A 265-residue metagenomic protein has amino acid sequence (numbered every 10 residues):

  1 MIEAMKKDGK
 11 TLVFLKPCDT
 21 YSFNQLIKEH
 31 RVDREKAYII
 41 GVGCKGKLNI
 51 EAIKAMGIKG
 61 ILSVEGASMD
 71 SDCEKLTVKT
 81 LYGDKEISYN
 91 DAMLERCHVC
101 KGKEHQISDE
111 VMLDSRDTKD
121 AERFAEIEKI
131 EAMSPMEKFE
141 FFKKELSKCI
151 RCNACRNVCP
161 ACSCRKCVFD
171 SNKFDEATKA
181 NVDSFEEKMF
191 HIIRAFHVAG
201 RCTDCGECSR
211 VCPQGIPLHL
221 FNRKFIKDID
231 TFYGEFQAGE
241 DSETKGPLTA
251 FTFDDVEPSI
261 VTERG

Functional and structural regions predicted by a protein language model:
M1-F142: Iron-sulfur-associated redox domains of electron-transfer enzymes in respiratory and anaerobic energy metabolism
V13-K16, C149, V211: Active-site-adjacent beta-strand anchor residues
D19, C155, P217-L218: Helix N-cap / loop-to-helix initiation motif
S22-Q25, V158, V211: Phosphate- and divalent-cation-binding pockets in alpha/beta enzyme and binding domains that engage nucleotide-derived
L76-V78, I150, T203: Conserved short hydrophobic patches within well-ordered secondary structure
N90-I107, C149-C155, C162-C167, C205-C208: Cysteine-cluster motifs in flexible loop/terminal segments that predominantly coordinate metals
K119-S147, A161-G265: Ferredoxin-type iron-sulfur electron-transfer modules in oxidoreductases and energy-metabolism complexes
